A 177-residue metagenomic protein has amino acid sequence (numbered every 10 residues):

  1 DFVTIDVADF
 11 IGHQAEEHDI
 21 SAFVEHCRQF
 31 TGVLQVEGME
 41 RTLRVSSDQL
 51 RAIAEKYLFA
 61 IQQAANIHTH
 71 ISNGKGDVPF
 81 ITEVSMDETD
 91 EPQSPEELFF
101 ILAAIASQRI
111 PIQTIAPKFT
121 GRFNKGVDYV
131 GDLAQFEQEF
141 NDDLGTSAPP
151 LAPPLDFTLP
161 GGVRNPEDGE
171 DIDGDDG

Functional and structural regions predicted by a protein language model:
D1-I11, E16-D19, K56, A60 (+2 more regions): Active-site capping/gating regions of soluble enzymes
H18-R51, T114, K118-T120: Aromatic- and acidic-residue-enriched carbohydrate-binding clefts of CAZyme catalytic domains
L43, S47-Y57, E88-E91: Short, charged/polar micro-motifs that form catalytic or ligand-binding hotspots
F80: Conserved anion-binding
